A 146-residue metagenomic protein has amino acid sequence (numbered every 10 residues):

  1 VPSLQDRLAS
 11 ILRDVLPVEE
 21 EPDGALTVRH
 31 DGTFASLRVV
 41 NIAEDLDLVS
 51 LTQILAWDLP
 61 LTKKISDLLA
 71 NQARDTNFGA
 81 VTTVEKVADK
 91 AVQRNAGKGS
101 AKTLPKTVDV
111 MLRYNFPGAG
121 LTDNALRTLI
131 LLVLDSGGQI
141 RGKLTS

Functional and structural regions predicted by a protein language model:
V1-E44, F78-V84: Charge-rich, low-complexity N-terminal segments
S3-R7, P60-I65, A125-L132, S136: Short amphipathic alpha-helical segments
I11, V15, L68-D75, L129-K143: Conserved short hydrophobic interaction patches
G24-H30, V49-L51, V110-L112: Generic recognition of long tandem-repeat/solenoid scaffolds
V39, Q53, L112-Y114: Residue-level recognition of conserved beta-strand positions in structured domain cores
L46-S50, L121-T122: Short small-residue beta-strand/loop micro-motif enriched in glycine and branched aliphatics
S50-D109: Short, internal acidic amphipathic alpha-helical interface segments that mediate docking to partner proteins
A88-L131, D135, Q139-S146: Well-ordered alpha/beta subsegment
